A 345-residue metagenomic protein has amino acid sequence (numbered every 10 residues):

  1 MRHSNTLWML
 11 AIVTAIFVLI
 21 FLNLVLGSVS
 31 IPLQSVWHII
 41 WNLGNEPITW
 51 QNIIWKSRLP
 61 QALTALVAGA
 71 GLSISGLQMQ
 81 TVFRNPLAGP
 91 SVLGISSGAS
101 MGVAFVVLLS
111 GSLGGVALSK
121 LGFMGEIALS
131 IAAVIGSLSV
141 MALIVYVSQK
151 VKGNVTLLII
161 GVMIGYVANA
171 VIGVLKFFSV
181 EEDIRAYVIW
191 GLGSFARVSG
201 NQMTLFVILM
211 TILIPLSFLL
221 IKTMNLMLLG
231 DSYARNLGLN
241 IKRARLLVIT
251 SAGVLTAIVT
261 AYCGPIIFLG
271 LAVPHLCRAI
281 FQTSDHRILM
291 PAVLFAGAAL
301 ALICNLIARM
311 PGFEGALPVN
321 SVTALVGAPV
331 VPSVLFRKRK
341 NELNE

Functional and structural regions predicted by a protein language model:
M1-E345: Alpha-helical transmembrane segments in inner-membrane proteins
